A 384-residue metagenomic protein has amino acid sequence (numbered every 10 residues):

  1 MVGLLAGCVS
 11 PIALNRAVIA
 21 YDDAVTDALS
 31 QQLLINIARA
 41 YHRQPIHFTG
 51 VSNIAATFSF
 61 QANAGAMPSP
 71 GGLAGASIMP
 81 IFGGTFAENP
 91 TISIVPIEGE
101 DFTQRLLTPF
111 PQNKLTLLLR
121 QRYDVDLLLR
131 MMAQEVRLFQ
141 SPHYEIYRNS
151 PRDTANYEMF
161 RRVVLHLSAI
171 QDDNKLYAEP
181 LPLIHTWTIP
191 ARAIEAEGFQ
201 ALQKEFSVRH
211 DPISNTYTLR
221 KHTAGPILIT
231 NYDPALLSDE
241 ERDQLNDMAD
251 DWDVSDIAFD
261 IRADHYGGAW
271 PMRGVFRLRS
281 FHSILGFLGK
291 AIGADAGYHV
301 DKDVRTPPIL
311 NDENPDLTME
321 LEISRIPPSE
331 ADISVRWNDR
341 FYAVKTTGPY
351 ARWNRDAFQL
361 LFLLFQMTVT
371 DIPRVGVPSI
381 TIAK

Functional and structural regions predicted by a protein language model:
L4-G7: C-terminal motif of bacterial Sec signal peptides marking the signal peptidase cleavage site
V9-K384: N-terminal amphipathic/basic membrane-interacting segments and domains, especially the gasdermin N-terminal
